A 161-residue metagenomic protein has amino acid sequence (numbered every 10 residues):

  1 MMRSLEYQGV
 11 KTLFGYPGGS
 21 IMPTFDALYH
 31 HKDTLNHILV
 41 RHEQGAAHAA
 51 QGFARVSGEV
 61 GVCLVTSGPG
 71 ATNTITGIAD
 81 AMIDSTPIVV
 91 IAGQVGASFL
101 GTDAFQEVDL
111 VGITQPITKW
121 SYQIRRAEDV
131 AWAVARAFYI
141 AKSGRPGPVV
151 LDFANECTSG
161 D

Functional and structural regions predicted by a protein language model:
M1-D161: N-terminal alpha/beta PP-like core and its mobile active-site loop of ThDP/TPP-dependent enzymes
